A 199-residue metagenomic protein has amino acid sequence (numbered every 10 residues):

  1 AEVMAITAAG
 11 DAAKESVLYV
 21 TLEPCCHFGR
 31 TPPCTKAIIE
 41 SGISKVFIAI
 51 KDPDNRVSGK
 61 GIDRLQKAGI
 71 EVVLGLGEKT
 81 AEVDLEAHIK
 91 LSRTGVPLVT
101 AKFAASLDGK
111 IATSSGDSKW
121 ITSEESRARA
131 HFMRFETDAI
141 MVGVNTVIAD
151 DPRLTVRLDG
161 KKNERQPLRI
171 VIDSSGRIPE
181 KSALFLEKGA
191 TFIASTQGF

Functional and structural regions predicted by a protein language model:
A1-T80, L168, E187, Q197: Zn2+-dependent cytidine deaminase-like catalytic core
D11, K67-E71, K90-T94, F135 (+1 more regions): Generic secondary-structure signature for well-ordered alpha-helical cores
T31-P32, G59, E78, E82-E86 (+2 more regions): Structural motif corresponding to alpha-helix initiation and N-cap regions
I50, L85, S115: Short, flexible helix/strand-to-coil boundary loops that buttress conserved ligand/catalytic motifs in alpha/beta
D54-S58, L74, S92-V96, K119-S123: Short capping loops/turns at secondary-structure boundaries
R56, E82-D84, D150-P152: Short secondary-structure boundary/hinge segments and terminal tails
I62, L76-S106: Proteins enriched for Cys/Gly/acidic motifs involved in redox and nucleic-acid/cofactor modification
K90, T100-L107, I111-F199: Active-site ligand-binding patch in enzyme domains
